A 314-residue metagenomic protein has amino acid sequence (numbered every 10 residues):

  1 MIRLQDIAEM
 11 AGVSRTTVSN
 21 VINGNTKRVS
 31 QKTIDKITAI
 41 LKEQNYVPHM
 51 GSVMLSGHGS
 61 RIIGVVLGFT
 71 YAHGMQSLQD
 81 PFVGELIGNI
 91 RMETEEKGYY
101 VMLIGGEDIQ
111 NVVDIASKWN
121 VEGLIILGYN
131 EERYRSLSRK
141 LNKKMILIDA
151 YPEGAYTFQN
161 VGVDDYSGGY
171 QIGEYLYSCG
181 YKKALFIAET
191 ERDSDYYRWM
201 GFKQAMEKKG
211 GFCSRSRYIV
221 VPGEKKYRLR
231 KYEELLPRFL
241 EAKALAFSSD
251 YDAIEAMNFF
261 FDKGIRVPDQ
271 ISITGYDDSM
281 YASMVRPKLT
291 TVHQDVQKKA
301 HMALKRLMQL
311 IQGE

Functional and structural regions predicted by a protein language model:
M1-G59: N-terminal helix-turn-helix DNA-binding module of bacterial transcription factors
H58, I62-E174, E234-E241, Y251: Alpha-helical recognition/docking segments in bacterial nutrient-uptake and carbohydrate-utilization systems
R91-G105, K183-L185, K203-R228: Short beta-strand elements in bilobed, periplasmic/extracellular small-molecule ligand-binding domains
V121-L127, L185-E189, Y218, F239-D250 (+1 more regions): Periplasmic-binding protein-like
N160-F186, K225-E233, A253, Q294-Q312: Hydrophobic alpha-helical segments within soluble ligand-binding/sensing domains
Y170-G210: An alpha-beta-alpha
E233-E314: Flexible loop/turn connectors
